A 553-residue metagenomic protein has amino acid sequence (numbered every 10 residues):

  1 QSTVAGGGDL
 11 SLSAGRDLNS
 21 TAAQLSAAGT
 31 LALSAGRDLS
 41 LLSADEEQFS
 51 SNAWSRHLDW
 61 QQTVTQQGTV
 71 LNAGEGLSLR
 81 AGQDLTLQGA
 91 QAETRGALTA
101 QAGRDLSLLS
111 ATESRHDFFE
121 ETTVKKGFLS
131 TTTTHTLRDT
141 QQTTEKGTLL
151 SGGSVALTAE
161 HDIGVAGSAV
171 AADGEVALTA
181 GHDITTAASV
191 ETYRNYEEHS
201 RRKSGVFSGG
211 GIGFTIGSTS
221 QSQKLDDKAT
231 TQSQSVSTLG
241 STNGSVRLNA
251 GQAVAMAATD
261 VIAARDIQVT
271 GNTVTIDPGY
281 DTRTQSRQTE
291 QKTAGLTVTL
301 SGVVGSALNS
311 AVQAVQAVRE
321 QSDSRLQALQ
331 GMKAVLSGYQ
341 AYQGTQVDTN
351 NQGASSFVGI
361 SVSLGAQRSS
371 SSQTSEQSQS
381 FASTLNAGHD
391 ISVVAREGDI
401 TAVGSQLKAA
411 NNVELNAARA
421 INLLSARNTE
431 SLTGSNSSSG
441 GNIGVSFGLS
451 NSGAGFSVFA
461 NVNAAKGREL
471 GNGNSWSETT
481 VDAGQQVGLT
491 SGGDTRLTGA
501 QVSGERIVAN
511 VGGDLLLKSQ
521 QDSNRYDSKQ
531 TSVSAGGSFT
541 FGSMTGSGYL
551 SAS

Functional and structural regions predicted by a protein language model:
Q1-S553: Binding/recognition "hotspot" determinant
